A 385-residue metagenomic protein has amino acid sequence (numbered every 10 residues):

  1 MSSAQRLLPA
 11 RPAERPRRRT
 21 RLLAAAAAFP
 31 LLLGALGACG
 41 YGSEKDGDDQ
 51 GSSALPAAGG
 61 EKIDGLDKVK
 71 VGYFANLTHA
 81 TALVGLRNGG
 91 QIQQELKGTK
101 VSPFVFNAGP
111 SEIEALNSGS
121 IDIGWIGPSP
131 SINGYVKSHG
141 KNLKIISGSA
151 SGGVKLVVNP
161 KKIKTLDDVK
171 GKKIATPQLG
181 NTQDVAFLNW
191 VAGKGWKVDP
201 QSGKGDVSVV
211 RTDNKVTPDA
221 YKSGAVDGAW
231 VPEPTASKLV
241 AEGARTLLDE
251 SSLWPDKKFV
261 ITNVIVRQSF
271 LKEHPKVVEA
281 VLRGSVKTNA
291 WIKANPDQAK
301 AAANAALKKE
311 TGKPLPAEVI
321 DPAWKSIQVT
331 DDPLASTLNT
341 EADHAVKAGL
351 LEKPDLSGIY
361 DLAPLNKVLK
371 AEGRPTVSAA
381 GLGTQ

Functional and structural regions predicted by a protein language model:
M1-G37: Sec-dependent bacterial lipoprotein signal peptides
G37-S43: Bacterial signal peptide processing site
D46-V210, D227-W230: Short, glycine-/small- and polar/acidic-enriched structural segments that line small-molecule recognition paths
H79, G89, I113, N117 (+13 more regions): Extracytoplasmic/secreted envelope proteins and their assembly/folding machinery, especially bacterial periplasmic
G90-T99, D199-S202, S252-D256, K325-L334: Short, solvent-exposed loop/beta-turn-alpha elements that line the ligand-binding surface or hinge of extracytoplasmic
G203-D206, V210, K215-L307: Pocket-lining segment of extracytoplasmic ligand-binding domains
K272-E352: Secondary-structure end/capping motifs
D343-Q385: Conserved C-terminal helix/tail region of periplasmic/extracytoplasmic solute-binding proteins
